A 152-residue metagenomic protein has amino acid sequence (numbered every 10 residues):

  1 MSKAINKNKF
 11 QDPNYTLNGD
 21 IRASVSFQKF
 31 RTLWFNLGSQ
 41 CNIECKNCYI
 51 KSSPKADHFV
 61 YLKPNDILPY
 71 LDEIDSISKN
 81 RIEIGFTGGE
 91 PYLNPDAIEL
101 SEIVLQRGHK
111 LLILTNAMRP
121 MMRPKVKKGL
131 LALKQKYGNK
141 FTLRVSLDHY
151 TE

Functional and structural regions predicted by a protein language model:
S2-G88, Y92-K125, G129-L133: Conserved alpha-helical substructure of the radical SAM core
M122, T151-E152: Short, well-ordered, mixed-charge alpha-helical segments that flank or form enzyme active sites
Y137-T151: Non-cysteine beta-strand/loop elements that form the S-adenosyl-L-methionine
